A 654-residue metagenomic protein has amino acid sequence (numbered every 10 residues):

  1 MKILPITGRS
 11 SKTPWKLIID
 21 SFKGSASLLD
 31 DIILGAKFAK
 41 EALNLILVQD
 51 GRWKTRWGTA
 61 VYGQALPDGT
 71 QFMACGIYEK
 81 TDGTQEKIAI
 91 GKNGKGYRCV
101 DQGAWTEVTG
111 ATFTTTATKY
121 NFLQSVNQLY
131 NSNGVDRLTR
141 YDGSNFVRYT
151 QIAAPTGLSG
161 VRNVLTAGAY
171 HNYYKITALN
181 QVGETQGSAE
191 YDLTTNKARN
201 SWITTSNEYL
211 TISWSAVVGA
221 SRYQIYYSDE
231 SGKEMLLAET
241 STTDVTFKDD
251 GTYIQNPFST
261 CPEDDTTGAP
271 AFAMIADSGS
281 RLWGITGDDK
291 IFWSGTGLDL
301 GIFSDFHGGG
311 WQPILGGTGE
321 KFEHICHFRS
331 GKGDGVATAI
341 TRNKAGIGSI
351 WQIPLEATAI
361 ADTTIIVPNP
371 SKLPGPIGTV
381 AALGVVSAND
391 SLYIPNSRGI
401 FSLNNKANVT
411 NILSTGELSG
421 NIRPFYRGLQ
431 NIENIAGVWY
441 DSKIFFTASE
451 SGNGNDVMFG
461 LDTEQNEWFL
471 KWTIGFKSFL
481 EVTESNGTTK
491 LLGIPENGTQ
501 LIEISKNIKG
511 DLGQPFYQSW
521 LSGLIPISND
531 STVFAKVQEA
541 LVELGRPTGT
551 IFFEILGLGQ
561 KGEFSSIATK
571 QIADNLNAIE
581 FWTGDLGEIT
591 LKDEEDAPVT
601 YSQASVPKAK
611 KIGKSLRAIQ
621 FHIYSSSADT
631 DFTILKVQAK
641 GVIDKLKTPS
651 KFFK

Functional and structural regions predicted by a protein language model:
M1-T106, T112-Q128, P376-S391, P395-K654: Beta-sheet repeat architectures centered on beta-propellers
K2-W15, D20-S25, L29, Q64-P67 (+5 more regions): Disordered, low-complexity "stalk" and linker segments at domain junctions of extracellular and cell-surface proteins
M73, Y120, A273, S280 (+2 more regions): Beta-propeller and closely related beta-sheet repeat lectin domains
A89-G91, A276-T286, C326-H327, G333-N343 (+3 more regions): Hydrophobic core segments of beta-strands in well-ordered, beta-rich domains
N93, V135, D288, N343-K344 (+4 more regions): Residue-level signature of beta-propeller blades and closely related beta-rich strand-turn architectures in secreted
R98-C99, T177-Q181, Y226-E230, F292-D305 (+4 more regions): Predominantly extracellular/luminal cell-surface or secreted proteins
T106-G110, R148-Q151, L236-A238, F303-G308 (+4 more regions): Beta-propeller fold detector
H324-A357, G375-F401: Beta-propeller domains
